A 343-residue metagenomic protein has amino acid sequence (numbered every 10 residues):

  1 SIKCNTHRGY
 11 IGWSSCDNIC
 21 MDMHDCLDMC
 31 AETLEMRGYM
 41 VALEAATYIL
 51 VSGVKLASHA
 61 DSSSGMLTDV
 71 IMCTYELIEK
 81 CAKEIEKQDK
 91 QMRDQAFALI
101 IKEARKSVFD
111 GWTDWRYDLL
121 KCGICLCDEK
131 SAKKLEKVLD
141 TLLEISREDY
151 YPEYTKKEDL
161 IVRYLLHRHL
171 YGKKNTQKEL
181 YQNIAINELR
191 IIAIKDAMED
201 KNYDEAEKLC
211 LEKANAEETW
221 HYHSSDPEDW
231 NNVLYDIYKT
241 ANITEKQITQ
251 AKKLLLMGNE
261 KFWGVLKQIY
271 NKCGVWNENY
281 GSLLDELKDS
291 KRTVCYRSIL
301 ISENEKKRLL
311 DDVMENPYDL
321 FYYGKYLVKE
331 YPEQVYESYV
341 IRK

Functional and structural regions predicted by a protein language model:
S1-K343: Eukaryote-biased, non-catalytic alpha-solenoid scaffold regions
